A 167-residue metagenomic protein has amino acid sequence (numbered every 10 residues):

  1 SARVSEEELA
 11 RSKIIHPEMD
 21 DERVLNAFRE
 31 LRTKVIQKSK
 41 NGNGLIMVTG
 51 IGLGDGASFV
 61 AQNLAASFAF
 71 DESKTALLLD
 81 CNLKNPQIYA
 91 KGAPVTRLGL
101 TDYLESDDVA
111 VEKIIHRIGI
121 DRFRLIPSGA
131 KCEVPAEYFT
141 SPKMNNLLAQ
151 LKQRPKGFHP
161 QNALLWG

Functional and structural regions predicted by a protein language model:
S1-G167: P-loop NTP-binding module
